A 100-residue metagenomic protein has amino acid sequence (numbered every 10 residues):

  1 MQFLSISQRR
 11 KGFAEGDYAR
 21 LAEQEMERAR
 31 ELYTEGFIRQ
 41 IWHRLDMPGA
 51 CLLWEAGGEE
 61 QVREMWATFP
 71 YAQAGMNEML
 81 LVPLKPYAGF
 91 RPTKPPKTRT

Functional and structural regions predicted by a protein language model:
M1-T100: Conserved, structured core segments of small domains
